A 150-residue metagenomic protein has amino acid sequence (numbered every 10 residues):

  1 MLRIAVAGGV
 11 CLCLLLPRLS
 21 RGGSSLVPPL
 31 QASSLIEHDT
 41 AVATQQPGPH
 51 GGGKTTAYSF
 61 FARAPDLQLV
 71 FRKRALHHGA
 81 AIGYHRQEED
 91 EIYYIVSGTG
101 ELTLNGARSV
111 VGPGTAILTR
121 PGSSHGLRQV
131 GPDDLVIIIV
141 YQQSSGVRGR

Functional and structural regions predicted by a protein language model:
M1-V6: Bacterial N-terminal signal peptides that target proteins for export
A7-R18: Bacterial N-terminal signal peptides
R18-Q68, R148-R150: A short, N-terminal "cap"/entry segment at the start of jelly-roll beta-barrel domains of the cupin/DSBH fold
P65, P121-V147: Ligand-binding loop in jelly-roll beta-barrel domains
V70-Q87: Conserved short histidine dyad/triad with adjacent acidic residue
E88-E91, I95-G100, N105: Glycine- and acidic-residue-biased ligand/ion/polar-headgroup-sensing regions
A107-G122: Short acidic-glycine-tyrosine-enriched beta hairpin
